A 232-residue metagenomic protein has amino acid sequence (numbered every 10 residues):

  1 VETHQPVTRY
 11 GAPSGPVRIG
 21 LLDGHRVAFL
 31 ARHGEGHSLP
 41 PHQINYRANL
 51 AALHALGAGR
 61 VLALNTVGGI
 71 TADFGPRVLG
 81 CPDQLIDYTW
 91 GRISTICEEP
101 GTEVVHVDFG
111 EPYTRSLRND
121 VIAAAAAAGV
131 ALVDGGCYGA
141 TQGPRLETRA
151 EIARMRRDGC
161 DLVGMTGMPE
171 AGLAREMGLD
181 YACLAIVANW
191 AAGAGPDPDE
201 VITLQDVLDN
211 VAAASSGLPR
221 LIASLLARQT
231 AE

Functional and structural regions predicted by a protein language model:
V1-F109: Metabolite-binding pocket within alpha/beta catalytic cores that recognizes anionic/polar moieties
L50, I152, M168-A171: Generic hydrophobic/aromatic pocket-lining and core-packing "Φ" positions
H54-G57, R156, R175: Non-catalytic positions within long, well-ordered alpha-helices that form the structural scaffold/packing of enzyme
G59-R60, D161, D180: Short acidic/polar active-site loop segments enriched in Thr and Asp
E111-R156: Active-site rim beta-loop-alpha module in soluble metabolic enzymes
M165-Q205: Zn-dependent metallopeptidase/amidohydrolase metal-coordination segment
A191-E232: His/Asp/Glu-rich mid-to-C-terminal helical/loop segments that flank catalytic regions of hydrolases
